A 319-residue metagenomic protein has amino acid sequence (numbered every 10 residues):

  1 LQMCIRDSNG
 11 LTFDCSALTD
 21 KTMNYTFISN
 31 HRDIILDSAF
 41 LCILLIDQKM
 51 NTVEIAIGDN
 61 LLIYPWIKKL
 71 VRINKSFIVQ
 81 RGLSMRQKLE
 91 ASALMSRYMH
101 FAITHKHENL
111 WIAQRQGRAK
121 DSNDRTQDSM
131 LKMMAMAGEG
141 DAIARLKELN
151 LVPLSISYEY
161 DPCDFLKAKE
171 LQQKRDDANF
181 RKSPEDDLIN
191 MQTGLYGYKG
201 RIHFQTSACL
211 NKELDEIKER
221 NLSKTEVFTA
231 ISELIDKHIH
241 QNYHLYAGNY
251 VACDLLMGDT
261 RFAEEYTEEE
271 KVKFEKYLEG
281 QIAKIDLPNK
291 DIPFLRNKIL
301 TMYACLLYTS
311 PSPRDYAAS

Functional and structural regions predicted by a protein language model:
L1-D7, Y308-P313, A318: Conserved small/polar residues in nucleotide/adenosyl-binding loops
L1-Q2, R6-S29, H240, H244-L255: Non-cleavable N-terminal signal-anchor transmembrane helices
S8-N211, D215, L278-I285: Soluble catalytic domains of membrane acyltransferases
R201-H203, R261-K276: Short glycine/proline-rich, acidic loop/turn segments that cap or connect secondary-structure elements
E213-I217, L245-Y246: Substrate-binding/catalytic groove segments of enzymes that remodel or degrade extracellular structural polymers
K218-A230: Short, charged, surface-exposed loops that flank catalytic or proteolytic processing sites
V227-E269: C-terminal hydrophobic structural anchor segments that stabilize assembly/packing rather than catalytic chemistry
F274-S310: C-terminal non-catalytic accessory extensions
